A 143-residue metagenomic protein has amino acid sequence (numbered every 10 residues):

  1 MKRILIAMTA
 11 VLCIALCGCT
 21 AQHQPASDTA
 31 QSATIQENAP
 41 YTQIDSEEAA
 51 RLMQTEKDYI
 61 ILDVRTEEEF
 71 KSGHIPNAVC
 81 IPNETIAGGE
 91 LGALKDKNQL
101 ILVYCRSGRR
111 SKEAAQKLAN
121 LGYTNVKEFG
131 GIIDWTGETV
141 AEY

Functional and structural regions predicted by a protein language model:
K2-M8, C13-E47, L52, E68-L100 (+1 more regions): Rhodanese-like catalytic fold shared by cysteine-dependent sulfurtransferases and DSP/PTP-type phosphatases
I60-D63: Structural scaffold elements adjacent to functional motifs in cytosolic proteins
